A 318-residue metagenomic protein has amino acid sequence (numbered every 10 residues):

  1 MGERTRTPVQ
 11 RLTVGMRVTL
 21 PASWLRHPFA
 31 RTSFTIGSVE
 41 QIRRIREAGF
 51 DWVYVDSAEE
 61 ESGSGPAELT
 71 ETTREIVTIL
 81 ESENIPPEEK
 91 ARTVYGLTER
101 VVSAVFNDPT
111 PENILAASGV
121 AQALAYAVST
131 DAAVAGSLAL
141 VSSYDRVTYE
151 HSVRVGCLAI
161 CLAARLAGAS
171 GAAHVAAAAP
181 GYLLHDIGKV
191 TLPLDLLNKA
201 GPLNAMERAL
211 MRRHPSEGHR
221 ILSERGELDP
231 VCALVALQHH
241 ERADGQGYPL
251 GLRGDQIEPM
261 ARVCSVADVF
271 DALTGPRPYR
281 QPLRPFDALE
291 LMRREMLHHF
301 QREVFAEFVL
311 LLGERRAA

Functional and structural regions predicted by a protein language model:
M1-N113: Membrane-cytosol interface segments
Q10, M16, S23, T32-F34 (+13 more regions): Flexible, active-site-adjacent loop/turn segments at secondary-structure boundaries
V14-V18, E71, E75, K90 (+7 more regions): N-proximal short alpha-helices
G37-E40, A48, T93, L97 (+9 more regions): Charged, alpha-helix-enriched surfaces in structured cytosolic catalytic cores of large nucleotide-utilizing machines
G49, S57, Y95-V102, F106-P109 (+6 more regions): Conserved NTP-handling cores and scaffolds of large molecular machines
V77-R212, H219-G226, P230-V231: Acidic/His-rich, divalent-metal-binding segments that scaffold phosphate/diphosphate chemistry
V155, P180-T191, L203-A306, E314 (+1 more regions): Alpha-helical scaffolding flanking metal-ion-dependent phosphate/phosphodiester catalytic sites
